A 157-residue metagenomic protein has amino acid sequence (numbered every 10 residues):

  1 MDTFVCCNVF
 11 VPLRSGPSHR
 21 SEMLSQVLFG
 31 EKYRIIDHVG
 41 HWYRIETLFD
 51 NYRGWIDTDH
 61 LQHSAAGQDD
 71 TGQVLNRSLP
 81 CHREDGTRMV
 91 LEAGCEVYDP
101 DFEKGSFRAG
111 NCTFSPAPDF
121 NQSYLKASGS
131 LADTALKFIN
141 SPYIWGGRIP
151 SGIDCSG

Functional and structural regions predicted by a protein language model:
M1-D2, S18, S25, F29-R34 (+2 more regions): Boundary regions of SH3-family modules and the immediately adjacent low-complexity/disordered segments in eukaryotic
P17, V27, G147, G157: Solvent-exposed, flexible loop/coil residues
A135, I149-G157: Active-site nucleophilic cysteine motif
P142-P150: Short helix-to-loop capping/linker segments positioned immediately adjacent to catalytic or ligand/cofactor-binding
